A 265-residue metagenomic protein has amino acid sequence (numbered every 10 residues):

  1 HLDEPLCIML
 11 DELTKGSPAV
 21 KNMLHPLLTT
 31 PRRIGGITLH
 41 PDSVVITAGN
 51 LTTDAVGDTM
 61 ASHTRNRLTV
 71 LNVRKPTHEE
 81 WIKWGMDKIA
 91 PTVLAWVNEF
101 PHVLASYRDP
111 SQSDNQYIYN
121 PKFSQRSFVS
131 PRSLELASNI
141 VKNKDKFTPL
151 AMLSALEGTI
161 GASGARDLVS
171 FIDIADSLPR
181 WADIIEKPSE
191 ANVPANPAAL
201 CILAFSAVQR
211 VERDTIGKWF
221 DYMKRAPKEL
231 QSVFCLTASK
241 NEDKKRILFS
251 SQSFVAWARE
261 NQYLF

Functional and structural regions predicted by a protein language model:
H1-F265: C-terminal regulatory/interaction module of P-loop NTP-utilizing enzymes
